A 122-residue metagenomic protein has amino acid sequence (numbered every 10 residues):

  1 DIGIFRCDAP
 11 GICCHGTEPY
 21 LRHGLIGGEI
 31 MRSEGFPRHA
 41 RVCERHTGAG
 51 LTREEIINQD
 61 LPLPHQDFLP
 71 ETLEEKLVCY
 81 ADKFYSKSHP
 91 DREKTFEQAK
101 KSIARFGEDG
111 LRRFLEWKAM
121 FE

Functional and structural regions predicted by a protein language model:
D1-Q98: Divalent metal-dependent catalytic cores for phosphoryl transfer on phosphate-bearing substrates
I103-E122: Charged phosphate-binding loop/patch that engages nucleotide di/tri-phosphates or the phosphate backbone of nucleic
